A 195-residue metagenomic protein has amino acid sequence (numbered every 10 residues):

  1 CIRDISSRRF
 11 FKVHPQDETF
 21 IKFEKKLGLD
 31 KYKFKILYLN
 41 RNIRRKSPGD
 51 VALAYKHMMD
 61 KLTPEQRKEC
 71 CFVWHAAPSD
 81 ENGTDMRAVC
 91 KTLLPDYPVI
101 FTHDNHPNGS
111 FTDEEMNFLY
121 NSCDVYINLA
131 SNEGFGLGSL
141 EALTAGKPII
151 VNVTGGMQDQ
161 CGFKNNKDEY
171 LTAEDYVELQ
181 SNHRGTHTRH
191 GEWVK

Functional and structural regions predicted by a protein language model:
R3-K12: Short beta-strand->alpha-helix junction loop in the catalytic core of nucleotide-activated group-transfer enzymes
G28-K46, A52-Y55, F72-V73: Conserved donor-binding/catalytic core segment of Leloir-type glycosyltransferases
W74, G83-F118: Nucleotide-activated donor-binding/catalytic signature segment of Leloir-type glycosyltransferases, i.e., the conserved
D124, G146, V153: A short alpha->beta transition loop at the rim of the catalytic pocket in nucleotide-sugar-dependent
S131: Aromatic "clamp/platform" in nucleotide-sugar-dependent glycosyltransferases that forms part of the donor/acceptor
G136-S139, M157: Short glycine/serine-rich donor-binding loops of glycosyltransferases
P148-V151, C161-G162, D168-E178: Short hydrophobic beta-strand element within catalytic cores of glycosyltransferases and related nucleotide-activated
